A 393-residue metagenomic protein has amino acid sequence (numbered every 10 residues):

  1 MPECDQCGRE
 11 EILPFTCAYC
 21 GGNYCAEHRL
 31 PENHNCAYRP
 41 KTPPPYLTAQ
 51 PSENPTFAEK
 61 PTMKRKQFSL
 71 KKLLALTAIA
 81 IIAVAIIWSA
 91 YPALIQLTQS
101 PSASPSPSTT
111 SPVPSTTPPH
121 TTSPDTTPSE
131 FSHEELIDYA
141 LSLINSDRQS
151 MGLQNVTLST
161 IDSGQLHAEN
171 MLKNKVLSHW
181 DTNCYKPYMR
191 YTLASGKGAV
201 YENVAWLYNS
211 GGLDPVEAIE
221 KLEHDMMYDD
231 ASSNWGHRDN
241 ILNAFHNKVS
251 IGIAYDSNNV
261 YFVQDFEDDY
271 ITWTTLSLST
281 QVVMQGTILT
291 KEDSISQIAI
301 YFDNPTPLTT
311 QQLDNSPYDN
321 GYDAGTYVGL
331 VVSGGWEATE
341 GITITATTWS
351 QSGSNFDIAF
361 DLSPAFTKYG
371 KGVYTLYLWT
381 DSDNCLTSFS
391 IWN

Functional and structural regions predicted by a protein language model:
M1, Y46, Q50-P118: Secretory targeting signatures
E10-C20: Canonical RING-type zinc finger of E3 ubiquitin-protein ligases
G22-A37: Cys/His-coordinated zinc-finger cores
P128-S195, R238-D239, A244-S250: Short, well-ordered surface patches within globular domains
K186-D268, V332, A338-Y377: A well-ordered secondary-structure block
D256, D265-L289, D293, P307-Q312: Short, compositionally biased P/S/T/A/G/V-rich stretches that sit at domain boundaries
E292-E337: Extended low-complexity, serine/threonine- and proline-enriched intrinsically disordered segments
S382-N393: Short beta-strand elements
